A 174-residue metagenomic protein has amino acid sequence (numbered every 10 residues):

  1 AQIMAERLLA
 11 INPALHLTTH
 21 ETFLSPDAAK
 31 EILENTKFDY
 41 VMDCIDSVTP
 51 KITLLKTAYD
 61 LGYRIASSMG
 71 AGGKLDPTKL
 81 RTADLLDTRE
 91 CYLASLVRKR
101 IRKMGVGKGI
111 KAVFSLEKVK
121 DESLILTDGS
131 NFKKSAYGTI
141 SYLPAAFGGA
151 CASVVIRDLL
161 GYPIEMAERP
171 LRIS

Functional and structural regions predicted by a protein language model:
A1-S174: Adenine nucleotide-associated cytosolic modules
